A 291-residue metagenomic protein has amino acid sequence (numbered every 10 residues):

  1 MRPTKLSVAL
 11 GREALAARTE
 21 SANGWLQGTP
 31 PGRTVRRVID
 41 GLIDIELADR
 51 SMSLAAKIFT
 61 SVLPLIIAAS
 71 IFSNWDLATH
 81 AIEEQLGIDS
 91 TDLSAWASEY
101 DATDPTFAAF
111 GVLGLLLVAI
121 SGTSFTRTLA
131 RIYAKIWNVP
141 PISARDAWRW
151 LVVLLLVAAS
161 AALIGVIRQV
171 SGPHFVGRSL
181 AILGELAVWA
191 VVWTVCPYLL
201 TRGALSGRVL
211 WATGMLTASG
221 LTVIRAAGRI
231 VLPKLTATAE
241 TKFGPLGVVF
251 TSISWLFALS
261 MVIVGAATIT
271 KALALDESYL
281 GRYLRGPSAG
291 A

Functional and structural regions predicted by a protein language model:
M1-A291: Membrane-embedded alpha-helices and immediately adjacent juxtamembrane helical segments in alpha-helical membrane
